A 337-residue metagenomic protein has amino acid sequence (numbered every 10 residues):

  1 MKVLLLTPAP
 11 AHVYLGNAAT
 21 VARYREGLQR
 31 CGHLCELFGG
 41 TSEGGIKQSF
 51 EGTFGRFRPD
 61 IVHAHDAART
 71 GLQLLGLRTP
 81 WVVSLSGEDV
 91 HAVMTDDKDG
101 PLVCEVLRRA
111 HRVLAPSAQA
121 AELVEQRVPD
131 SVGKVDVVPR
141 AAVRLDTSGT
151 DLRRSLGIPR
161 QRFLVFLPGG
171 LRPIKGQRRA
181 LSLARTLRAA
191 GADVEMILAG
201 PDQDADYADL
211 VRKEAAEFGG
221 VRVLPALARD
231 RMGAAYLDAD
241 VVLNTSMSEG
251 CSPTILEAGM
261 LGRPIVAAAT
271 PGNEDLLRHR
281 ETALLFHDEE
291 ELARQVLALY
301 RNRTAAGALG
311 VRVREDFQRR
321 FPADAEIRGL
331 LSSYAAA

Functional and structural regions predicted by a protein language model:
G39-S42, A142, P168, E195-D209: Glycosyltransferase donor-sugar binding loop
R108-V135, A142-R144, G149: A short, active-site helix/loop in glycosyltransferases that binds the activated sugar's phosphate group
P159-K175, L181-R188, I197: Conserved donor-binding/catalytic core segment of Leloir-type glycosyltransferases
A208-L227: Nucleotide-activated donor-binding/catalytic signature segment of Leloir-type glycosyltransferases, i.e., the conserved
A226-L227, A234-A239: Short alpha-helical donor nucleotide-sugar binding micro-motif in glycosyltransferases
M247: Aromatic "clamp/platform" in nucleotide-sugar-dependent glycosyltransferases that forms part of the donor/acceptor
P264-A267: Short hydrophobic beta-strand element within catalytic cores of glycosyltransferases and related nucleotide-activated
H279-E290, A298-R303: Conserved acidic donor-binding segment of nucleotide-sugar-dependent glycosyltransferases
